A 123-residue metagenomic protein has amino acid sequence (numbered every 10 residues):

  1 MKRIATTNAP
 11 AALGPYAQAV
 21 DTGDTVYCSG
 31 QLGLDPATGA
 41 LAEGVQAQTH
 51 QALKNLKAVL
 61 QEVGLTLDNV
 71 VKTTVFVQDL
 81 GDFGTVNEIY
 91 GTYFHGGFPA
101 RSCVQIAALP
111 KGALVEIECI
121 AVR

Functional and structural regions predicted by a protein language model:
M1-R123: Short, polar/acidic, helix-capping and beta-turn segments at strand->helix junctions that line the mouths
